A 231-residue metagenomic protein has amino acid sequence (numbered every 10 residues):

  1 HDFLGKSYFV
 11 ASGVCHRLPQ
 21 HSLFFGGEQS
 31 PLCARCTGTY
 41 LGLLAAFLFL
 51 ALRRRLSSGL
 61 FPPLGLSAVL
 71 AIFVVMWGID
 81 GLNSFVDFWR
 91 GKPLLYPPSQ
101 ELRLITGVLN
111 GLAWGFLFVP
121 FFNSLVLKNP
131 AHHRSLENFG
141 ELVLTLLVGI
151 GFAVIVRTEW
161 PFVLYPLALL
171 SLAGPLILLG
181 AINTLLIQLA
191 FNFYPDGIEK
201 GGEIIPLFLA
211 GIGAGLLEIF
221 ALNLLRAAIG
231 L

Functional and structural regions predicted by a protein language model:
H1-S22, G26-Q29, T37-L231: Secretory/periplasmic and organellar redox-cofactor proteins
